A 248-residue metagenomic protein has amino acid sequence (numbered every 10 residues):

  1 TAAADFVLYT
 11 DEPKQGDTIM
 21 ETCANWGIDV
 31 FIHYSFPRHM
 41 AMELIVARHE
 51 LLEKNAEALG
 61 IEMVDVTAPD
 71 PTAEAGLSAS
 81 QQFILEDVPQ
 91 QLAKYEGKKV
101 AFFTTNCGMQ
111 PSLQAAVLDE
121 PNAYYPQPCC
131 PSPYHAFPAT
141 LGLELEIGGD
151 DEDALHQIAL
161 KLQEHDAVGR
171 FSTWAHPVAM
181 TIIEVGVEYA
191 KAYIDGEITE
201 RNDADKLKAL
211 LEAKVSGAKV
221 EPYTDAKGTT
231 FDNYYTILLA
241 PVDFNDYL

Functional and structural regions predicted by a protein language model:
T1-P13: Flexible loop/hinge segments that line or gate small-molecule binding clefts
T10-D17, E43-V46, S78, Q82 (+1 more regions): Soluble non-cytosolic domains of exported or imported proteins
D11-V66, A190, L211-E212: An alpha-beta-alpha
E21-C23, A79-K98: Short, well-structured alpha-helical segments in soluble
I32-S35, E96-C107, Y125-S132, H176-P177: Periplasmic-binding protein-like
P37-A41, D70-A73, C107-P111: Solvent-exposed loop/turn segments at secondary-structure junctions within structured extracellular/periplasmic domains
V46, L52-T67, P71, Q110-D195: Extracellular/periplasmic periplasmic-binding protein-like sensory domains
A154-L248: Hinge/cleft segment of the Venus flytrap/periplasmic-binding protein
